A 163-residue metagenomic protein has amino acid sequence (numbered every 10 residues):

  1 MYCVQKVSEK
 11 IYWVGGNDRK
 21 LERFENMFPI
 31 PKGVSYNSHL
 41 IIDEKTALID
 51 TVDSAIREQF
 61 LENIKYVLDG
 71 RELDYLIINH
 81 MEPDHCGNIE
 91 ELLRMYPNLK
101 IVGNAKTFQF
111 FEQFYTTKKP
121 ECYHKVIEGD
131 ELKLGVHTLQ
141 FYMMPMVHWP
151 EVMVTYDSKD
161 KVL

Functional and structural regions predicted by a protein language model:
V4-K65, V154-D157, K161-L163: Conserved beta-strand hairpin/beta-sheet module of binuclear metal-dependent hydrolase folds, prominently
Q5-E9, G103-V152: Metallo-beta-lactamase
Y12-V14, I77, V102, H124 (+2 more regions): Hydrophobic/aromatic beta-strand patches that form the interior of the parallel beta-sheet core in alpha/beta enzyme
E44, A55-V102: Active-site metal-binding motif and surrounding structural segment of the metallo-beta-lactamase
K45, V52-D53, M81, T107 (+1 more regions): Structured beta->alpha junctions
A47-D50, Y75-I78, F141: Short catalytic-loop micro-motif centered on adjacent basic/acidic residues
I89-L93, E112, Y142, Y156: Short, well-ordered alpha-helical packing segments
